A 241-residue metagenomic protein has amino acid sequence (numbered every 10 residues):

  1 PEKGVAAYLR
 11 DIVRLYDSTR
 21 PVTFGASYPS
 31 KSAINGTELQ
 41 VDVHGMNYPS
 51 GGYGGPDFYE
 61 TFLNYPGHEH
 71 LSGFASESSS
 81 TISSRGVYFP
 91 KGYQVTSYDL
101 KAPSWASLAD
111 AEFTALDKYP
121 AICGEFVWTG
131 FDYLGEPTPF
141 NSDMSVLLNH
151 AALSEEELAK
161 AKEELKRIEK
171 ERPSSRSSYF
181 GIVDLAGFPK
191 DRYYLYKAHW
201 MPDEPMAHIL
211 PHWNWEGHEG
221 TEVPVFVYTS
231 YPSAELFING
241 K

Functional and structural regions predicted by a protein language model:
P1-G240: Extended substrate-binding grooves/exosites of carbohydrate-active enzymes
